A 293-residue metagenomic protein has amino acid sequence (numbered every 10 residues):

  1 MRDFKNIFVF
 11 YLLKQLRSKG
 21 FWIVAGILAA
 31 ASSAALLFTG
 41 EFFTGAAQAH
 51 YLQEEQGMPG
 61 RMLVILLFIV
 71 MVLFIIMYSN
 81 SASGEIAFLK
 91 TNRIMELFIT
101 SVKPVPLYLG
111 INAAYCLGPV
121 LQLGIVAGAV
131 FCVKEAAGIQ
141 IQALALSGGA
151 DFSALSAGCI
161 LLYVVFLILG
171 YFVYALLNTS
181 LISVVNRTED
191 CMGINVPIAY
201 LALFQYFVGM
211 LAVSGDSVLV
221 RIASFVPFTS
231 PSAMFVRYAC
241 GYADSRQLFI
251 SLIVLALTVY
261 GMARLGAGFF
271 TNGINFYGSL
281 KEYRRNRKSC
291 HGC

Functional and structural regions predicted by a protein language model:
Y11, Q15, G40, S180-E189 (+1 more regions): Junction motif at the cytosolic side of a transmembrane helix
L12-L28, V102, P106, E189-I194 (+1 more regions): Membrane-interface helix starts
Q15-F43, R61-Y78, C116-A129, Y200-F207 (+1 more regions): Hydrophobic alpha-helical transmembrane segments of multi-pass membrane transport/permease proteins
A34-F42, E189-I222: Transmembrane helix segments
Y51-L52, M58-P59, F131-L162, G241: Membrane-interfacial helix-loop-helix connectors in multipass membrane proteins
S79-V102: Transmembrane helix boundary and interhelical loop/hinge segments in multi-pass membrane proteins
F152-S153, M210-S224, T229-L257: Membrane-interfacial helix-loop-helix junctions in multi-pass membrane proteins
L161-Y200: A structural motif at transmembrane helix-loop-helix junctions in multipass membrane proteins
